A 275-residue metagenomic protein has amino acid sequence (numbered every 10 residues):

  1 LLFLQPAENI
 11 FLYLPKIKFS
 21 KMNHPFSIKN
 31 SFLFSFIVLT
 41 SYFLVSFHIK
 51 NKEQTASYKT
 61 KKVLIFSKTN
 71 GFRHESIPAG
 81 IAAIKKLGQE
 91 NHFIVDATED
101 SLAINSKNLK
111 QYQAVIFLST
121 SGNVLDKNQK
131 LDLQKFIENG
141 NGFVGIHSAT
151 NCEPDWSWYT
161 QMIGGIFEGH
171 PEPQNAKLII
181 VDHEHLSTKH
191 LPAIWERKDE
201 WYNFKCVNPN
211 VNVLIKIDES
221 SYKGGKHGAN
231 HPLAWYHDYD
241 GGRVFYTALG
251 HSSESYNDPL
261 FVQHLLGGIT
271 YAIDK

Functional and structural regions predicted by a protein language model:
L1-L4, F11-A56: Bacterial Sec-dependent N-terminal signal peptides
K50-Q111, K223, T270: Aromatic-Pro/Gly-enriched surface loop or interdomain linker that acts as a lid/target-recognition segment
T55-K61, E90-F93, Y222-N230, D238-K275: Extracellular ligand-binding/catalytic regions of CAZymes and related secreted enzymes and adhesion modules
V63-F66, L109-E153, G241: Short alpha-beta junction capping motif
T69-F72, S101-A103, T120-V124, F143 (+3 more regions): Solvent-exposed loop/turn segments at secondary-structure junctions within structured extracellular/periplasmic domains
I81-K85, K130-Q134, W156: Extracytoplasmic/secreted envelope proteins and their assembly/folding machinery, especially bacterial periplasmic
T98-I104, L131, G228-A234: Alpha-helical scaffolding within the catalytic cores of extracellular/periplasmic polymer-degrading hydrolases
G165, H170-G241: Catalytic beta-strand/loop cores that center a nucleophilic Ser/Cys/Thr and support acyl-enzyme chemistry
